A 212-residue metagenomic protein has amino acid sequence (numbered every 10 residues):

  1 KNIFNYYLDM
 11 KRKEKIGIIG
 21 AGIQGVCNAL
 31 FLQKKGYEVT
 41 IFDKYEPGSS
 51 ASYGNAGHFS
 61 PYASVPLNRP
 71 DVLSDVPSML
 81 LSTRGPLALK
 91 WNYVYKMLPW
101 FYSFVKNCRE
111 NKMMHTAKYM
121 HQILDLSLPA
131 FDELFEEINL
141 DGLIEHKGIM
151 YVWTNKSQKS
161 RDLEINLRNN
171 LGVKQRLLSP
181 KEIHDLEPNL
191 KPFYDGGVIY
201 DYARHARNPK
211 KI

Functional and structural regions predicted by a protein language model:
K1-D9: Short, Lys/Arg-enriched N-terminal segments with co-localized hydrophobic residues within the first ~10-30 amino acids
K11-I19, I23-Q24, G48-P61: Accessory recognition modules or surfaces
E14-T40: N-terminal Rossmann-like FAD-binding beta1-loop-alpha1 element of flavoenzymes
G20, D43, W153-T154: Short beta-strand/turn micro-motifs composed of small residues that flank or help shape donor/cofactor-binding pockets
K34-Y53: Glycine-rich FAD pyrophosphate-binding loop
E46, P66, K156-S157: Short, glycine/serine-rich, charged loops/turns that create anion-binding and catalytic segments at active sites
G54-Q122: Glycine-rich active-site loop/strand segments that organize a redox cofactor
L98-K211: Rossmann-like flavin
